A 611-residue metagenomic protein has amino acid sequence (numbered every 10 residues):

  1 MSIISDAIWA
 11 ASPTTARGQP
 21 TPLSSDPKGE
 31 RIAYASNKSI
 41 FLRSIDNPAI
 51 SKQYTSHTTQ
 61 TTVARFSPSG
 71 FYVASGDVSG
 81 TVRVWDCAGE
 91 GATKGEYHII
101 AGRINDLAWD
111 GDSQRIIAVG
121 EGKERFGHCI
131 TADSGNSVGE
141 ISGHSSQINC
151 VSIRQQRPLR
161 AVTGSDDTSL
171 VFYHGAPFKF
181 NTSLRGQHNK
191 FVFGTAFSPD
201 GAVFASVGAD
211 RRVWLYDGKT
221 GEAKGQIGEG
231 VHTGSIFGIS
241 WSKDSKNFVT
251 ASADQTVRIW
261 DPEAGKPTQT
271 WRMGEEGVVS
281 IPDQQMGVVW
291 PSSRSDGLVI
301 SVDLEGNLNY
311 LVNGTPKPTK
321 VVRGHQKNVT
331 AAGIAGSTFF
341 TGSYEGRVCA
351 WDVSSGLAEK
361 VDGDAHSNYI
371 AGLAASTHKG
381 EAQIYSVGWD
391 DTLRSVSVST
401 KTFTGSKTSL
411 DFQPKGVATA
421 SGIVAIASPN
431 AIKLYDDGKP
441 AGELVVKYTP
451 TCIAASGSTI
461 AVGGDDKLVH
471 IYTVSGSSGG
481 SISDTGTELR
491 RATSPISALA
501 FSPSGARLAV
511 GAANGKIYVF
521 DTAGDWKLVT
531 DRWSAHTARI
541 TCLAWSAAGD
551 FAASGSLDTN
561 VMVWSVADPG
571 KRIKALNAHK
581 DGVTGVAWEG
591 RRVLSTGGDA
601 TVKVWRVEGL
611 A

Functional and structural regions predicted by a protein language model:
M1-G18, N47-A49, T315, D484: A short helix->beta-strand "capping" segment at the edge of beta-propeller domains
A10-K38: Beta-strand-rich domains and repeat architectures in extracellular enzymes and scaffolds, especially beta-propellers
S12-G18, T55-T61, Y97-I104, S142-I148 (+10 more regions): WD40/WD-repeat beta-propeller blade N-cap
P22-G29, A64-G70, A108-Q114, V151-L159 (+10 more regions): Loop/turn segments within WD40 beta-propeller blades
A35-S36, G76-S79, V119-K123, T163-D167 (+10 more regions): Conserved strand-to-loop turn within each blade of WD40 beta-propeller repeats
I40-S44, V82-D86, G127-T131, L170-G175 (+10 more regions): WD40-repeat beta-propellers
P48-A49, E90-A92, G135-N136, F178-K179 (+10 more regions): Short coil/turn linkers that define WD40 beta-propeller blade boundaries
G582-A611: Blade-level signature of beta-propeller repeat domains, shared across WD40, Kelch, NHL, RCC1 and BNR/Asp-box propellers
